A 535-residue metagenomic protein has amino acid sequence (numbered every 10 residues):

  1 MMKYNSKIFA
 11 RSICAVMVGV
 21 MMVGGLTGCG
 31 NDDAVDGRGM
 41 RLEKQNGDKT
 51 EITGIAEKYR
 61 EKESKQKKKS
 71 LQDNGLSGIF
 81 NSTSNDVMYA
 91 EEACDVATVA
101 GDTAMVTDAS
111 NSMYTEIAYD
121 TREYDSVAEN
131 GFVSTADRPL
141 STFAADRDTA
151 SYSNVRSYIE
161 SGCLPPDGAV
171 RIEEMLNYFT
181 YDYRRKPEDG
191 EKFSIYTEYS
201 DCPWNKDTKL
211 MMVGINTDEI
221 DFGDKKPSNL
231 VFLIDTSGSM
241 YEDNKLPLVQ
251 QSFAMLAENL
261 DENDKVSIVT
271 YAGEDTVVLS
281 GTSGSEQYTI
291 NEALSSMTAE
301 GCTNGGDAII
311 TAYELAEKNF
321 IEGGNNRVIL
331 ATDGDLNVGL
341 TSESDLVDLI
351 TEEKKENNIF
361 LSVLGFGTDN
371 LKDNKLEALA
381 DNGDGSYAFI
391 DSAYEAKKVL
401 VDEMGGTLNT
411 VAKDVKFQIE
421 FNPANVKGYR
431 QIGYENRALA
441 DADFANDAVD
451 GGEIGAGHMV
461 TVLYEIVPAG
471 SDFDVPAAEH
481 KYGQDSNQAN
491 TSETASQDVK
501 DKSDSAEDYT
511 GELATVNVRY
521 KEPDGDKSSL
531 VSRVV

Functional and structural regions predicted by a protein language model:
K3-I13: Bacterial N-terminal signal peptides that target proteins for export
C14-M22: Hydrophobic helical h-region of N-terminal Sec-dependent signal peptides in bacterial secretory/periplasmic proteins
G24-G28: C-terminal motif of bacterial Sec signal peptides marking the signal peptidase cleavage site
G30-D36, F193-D414, A442, P476-A506: Exposed acidic/Ser/Thr-rich ligand/metal-binding surfaces
G30-I55, S77: Short, low-complexity, disordered segments immediately C-terminal to signal peptides in bacterial exported proteins
D36-G37, D48, G54-A56, R60 (+2 more regions): Secretory-pathway-linked proteins and extracytosolic
K68, V87-A90, C94-Y158, C163-A169 (+10 more regions): An acidic, Ser/Thr-enriched
D167-Y181: Extracytoplasmic
